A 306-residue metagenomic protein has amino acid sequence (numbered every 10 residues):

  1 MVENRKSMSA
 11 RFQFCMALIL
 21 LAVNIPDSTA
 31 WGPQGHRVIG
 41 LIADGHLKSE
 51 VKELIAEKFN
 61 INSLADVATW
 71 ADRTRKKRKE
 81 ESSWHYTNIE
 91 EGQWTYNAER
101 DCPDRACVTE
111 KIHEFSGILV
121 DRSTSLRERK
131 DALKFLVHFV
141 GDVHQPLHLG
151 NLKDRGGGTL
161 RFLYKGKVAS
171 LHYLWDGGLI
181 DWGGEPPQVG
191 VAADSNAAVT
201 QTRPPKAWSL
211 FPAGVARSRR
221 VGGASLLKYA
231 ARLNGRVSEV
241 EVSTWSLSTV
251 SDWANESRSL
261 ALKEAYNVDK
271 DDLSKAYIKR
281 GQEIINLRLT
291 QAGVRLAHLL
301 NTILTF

Functional and structural regions predicted by a protein language model:
M1-M8: N-terminal secretory signal peptides that target proteins for export/translocation
M8-A10, A207: N-terminal leader/targeting signatures
A10-P26: Cleavable N-terminal signal peptides of Sec/SRP-targeted secreted and luminal proteins
N24-F139, P146-F306: N-terminal, motif-rich segments that launch catalysis or mediate targeting to/interaction with membranes, typified by
